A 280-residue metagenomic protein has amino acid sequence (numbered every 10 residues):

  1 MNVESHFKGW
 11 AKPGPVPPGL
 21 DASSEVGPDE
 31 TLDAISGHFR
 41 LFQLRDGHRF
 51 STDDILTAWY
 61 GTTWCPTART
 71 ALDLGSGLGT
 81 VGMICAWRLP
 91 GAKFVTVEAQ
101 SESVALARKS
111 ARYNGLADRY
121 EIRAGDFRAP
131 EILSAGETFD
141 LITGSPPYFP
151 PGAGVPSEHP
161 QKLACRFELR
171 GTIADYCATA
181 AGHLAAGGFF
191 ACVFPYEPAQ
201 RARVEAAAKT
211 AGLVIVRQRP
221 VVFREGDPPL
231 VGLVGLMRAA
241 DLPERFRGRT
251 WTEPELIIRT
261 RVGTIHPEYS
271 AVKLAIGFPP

Functional and structural regions predicted by a protein language model:
M1-D29: N-terminal auxiliary segments of SAM/dcSAM-dependent transferases
E25, E30-T70, S76-L78, M83-W87 (+2 more regions): SAM-dependent Rossmann-like transferase core, predominantly class I methyltransferases with a strong bias toward
F42, V95, E121-R123, V216-R219: General small-molecule cofactor/ligand-binding pocket signal
T57, S145, Y176, L236: Residue-level signal for inorganic ion chemistry
W59-G144, P150-V155: Conserved SAM/SAH cofactor-binding pocket of Class I
P146-Y176: Mobile active-site "lid"/loop adjacent to the S-adenosyl-L-methionine
L169-E225, P229: Conserved Class I SAM-dependent methyltransferase catalytic core
P228-P280: SAM/dcSAM-binding transferase cores
